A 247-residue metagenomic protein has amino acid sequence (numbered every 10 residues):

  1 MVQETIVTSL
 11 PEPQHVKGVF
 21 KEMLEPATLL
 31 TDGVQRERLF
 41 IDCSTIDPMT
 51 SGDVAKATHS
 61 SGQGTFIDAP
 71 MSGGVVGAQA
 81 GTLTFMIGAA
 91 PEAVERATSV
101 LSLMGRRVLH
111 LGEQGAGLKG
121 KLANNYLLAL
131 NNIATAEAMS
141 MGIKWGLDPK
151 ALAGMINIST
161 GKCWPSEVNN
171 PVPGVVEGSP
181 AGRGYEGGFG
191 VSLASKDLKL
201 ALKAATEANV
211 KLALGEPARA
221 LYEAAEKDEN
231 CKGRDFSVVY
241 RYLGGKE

Functional and structural regions predicted by a protein language model:
M1, G18-K21, M49-S60, E92-S102 (+6 more regions): Replace "anionic and nucleotidyl ligands
M1-F66: Rossmann-fold NAD(P) dinucleotide-binding segment
E4, V16, V76-Q79, A224-E226: A short acidic, helix-capping loop that chelates divalent metal ions and anchors anionic groups
R38, A80-T84, E186: Short, solvent-exposed beta-strand edge segments and adjacent coil->beta transition regions
S44-N125: Rossmann-fold dinucleotide-binding core
A116-L243: Helical "substrate-binding/catalytic lid" subdomain of Rossmann-like NAD(P)-dependent dehydrogenases/reductases
